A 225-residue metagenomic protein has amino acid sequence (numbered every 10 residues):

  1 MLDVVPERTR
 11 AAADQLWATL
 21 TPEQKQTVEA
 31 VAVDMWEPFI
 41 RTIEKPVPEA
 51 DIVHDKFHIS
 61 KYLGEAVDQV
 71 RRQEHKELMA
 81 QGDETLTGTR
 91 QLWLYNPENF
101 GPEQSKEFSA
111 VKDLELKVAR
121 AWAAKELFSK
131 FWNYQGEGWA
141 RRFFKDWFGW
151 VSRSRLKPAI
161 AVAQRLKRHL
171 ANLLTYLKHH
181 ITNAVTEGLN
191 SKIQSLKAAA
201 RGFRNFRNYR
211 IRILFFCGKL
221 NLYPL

Functional and structural regions predicted by a protein language model:
M1-A11: Glycine-rich phosphate-binding "P-loop"
M1-L2, L20-E23: A generic short-segment signal for beta-strand/edge and adjacent turn/coil regions
V5, K56-F57: Residues at the C-termini of beta-strands that transition into short coil/loop
A11-T19: Glycine-rich, anion-gripping cofactor-binding loops and their flanking helix/strand elements in enzyme active sites
D14, E23-E49, F57-S60, M79-L225: Acidic/histidine-rich catalytic cores and adjacent linkers of DNA breakage/strand-transfer/modification proteins
I59-A80: Short alpha-helix plus adjacent loop in nuclease-associated cores
